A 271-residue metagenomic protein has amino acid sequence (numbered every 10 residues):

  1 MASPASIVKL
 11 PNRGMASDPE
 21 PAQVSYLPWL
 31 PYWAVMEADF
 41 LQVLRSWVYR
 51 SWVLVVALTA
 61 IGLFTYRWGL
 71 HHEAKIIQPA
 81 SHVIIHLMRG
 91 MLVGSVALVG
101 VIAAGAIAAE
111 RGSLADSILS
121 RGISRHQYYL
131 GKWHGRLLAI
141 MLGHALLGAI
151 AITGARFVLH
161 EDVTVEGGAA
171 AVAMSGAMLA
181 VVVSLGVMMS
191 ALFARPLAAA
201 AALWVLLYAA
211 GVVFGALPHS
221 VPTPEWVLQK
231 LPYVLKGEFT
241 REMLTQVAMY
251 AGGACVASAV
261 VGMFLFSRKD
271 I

Functional and structural regions predicted by a protein language model:
A2-L54: Aromatic- and glycine-rich beta-strand/loop motifs that create alpha-glucan
A2-P11, G253-I271: Junction motif at the cytosolic side of a transmembrane helix
Q23, Y49, V56-A106, Y129-L203 (+3 more regions): Secretory targeting signals
P31-A34, P218-G237: Short hydrophobic, aromatic-rich alpha-helical segments embedded in or entering the lipid bilayer of multi-pass
Q42, A109, R121, I152-R156 (+2 more regions): Transmembrane helix-loop junction
I118-R125: Short helix-to-coil transition segments within interhelical loops that connect adjacent transmembrane helices
H126-L130, F266: Alpha-helix N-cap/helix-start motif at helix boundaries, enriched for small hydrophobics
